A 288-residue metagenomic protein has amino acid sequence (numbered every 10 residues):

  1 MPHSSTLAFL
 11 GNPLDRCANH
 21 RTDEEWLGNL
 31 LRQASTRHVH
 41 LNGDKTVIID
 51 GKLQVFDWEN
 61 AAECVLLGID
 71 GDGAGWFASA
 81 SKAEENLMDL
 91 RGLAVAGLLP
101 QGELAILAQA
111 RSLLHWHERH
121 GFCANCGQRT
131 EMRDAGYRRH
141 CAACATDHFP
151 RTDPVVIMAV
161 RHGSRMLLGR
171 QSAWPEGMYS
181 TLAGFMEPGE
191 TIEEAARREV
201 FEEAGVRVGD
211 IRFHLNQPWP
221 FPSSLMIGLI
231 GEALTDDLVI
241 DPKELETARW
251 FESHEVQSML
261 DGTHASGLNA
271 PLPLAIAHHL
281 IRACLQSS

Functional and structural regions predicted by a protein language model:
M1-H120, E131, P175-Y179, D241-S288: Nudix hydrolase/Nudix homology domain
L66, F122, I157-A159, L168 (+2 more regions): Conserved hydrophobic/aromatic beta-strand scaffold that supports enzyme active sites
Q109-R161: Cys/His-rich short segments
R139-T181, R207-V208, F213, G231-A233: N-terminal strand-loop-strand
T146-F149, Q217-M226, D237: Acidic pyrophosphate-coordinating catalytic loop
S180-L215, L229, T235-D237: The catalytic Nudix box helix
G184, P188, Q217-P220, T263-L268: Short, contiguous acidic/charged loop-to-helix segments that flank catalytic cores in large enzymes
L225-A248: Non-heme Fe(II)/2-oxoglutarate
